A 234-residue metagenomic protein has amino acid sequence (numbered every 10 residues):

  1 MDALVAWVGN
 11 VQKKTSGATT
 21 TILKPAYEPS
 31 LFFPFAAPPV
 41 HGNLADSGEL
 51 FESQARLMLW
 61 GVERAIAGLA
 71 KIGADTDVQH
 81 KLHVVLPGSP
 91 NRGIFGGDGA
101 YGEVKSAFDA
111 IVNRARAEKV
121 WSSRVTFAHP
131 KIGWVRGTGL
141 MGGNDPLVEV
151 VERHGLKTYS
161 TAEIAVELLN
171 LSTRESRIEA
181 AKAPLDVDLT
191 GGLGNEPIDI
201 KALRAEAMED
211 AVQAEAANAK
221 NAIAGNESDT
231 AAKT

Functional and structural regions predicted by a protein language model:
M1-E28: Conserved Rossmann-fold cofactor-binding substructure of NAD(P)-dependent oxidoreductases
A3, L57, G61, A107 (+1 more regions): Soluble or luminal CAZymes and related metallo-dependent hydrolases
G9-Q12, I66, A70, L169: Generic structural signal for well-ordered alpha-helical scaffold segments
Q12-S16, G73, S176: Eukaryotic basic, amphipathic alpha-helical target segments in cytosolic regions
E28-P34: Conserved hydrophobic beta-strands of the Rossmann-like cofactor-binding core in SDR/related NAD(P)H-dependent
F35-V151: Catalytic loop of short-chain dehydrogenase/reductase
H129-V135, M141-T230: C-terminal helical subdomain
K233-T234: N-terminal amphipathic, basic-rich helices that act as targeting or association modules
